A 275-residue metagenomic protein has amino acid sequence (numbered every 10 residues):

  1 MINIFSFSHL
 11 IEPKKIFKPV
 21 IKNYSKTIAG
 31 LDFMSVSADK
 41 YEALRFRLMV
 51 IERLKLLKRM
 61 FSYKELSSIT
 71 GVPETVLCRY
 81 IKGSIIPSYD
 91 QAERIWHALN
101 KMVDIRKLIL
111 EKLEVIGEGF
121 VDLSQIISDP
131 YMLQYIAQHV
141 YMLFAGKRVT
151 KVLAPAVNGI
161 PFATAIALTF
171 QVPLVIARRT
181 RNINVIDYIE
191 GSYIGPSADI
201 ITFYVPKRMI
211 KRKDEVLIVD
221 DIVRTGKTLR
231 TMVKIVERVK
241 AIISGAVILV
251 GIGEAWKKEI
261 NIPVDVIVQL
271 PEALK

Functional and structural regions predicted by a protein language model:
M1-Y41, E215: N-terminal flexible/basic segments that precede or flank functional cores
T27-A43, R47, K234-K275: PRPP-dependent phosphoribosyltransferase catalytic core
S37-L57, E65, I81-R148: Active-site-facing substrate-recognition patch
S62-T70, L77: Short alpha-helical "recognition helix" segments of helix-turn-helix
V149-A156: Short glycine-rich phosphate-binding loop at a beta-alpha junction
V172-V216: Short, glycine/charge-rich flexible loops or terminal/linker lids adjacent to PRPP-binding catalytic cores
I218-R238: Active-site/ligand-binding-proximal alpha/beta "capping" segment
